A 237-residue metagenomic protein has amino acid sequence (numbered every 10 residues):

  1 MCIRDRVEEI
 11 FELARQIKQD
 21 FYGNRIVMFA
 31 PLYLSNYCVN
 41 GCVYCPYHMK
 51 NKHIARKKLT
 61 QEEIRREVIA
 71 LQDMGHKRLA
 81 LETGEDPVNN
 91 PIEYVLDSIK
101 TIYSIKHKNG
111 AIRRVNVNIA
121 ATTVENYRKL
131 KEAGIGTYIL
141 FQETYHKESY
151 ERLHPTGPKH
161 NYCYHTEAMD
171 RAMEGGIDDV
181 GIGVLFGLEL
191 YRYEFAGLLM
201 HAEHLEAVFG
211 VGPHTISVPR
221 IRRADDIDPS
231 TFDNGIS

Functional and structural regions predicted by a protein language model:
M1-I3: Short, small-residue-biased leader/transition segments that mark boundaries at the very start of proteins
D20-G23, V27-E63: Canonical Radical SAM [4Fe-4S] cluster-binding loop centered on the CxxxCxxC motif and its immediate flanking residues
F29-L32, K52, L79-E93, R223: Glycine-rich, proline-tolerant flexible connector loops at the mouths of alpha/beta enzymes
P31-Y33, G84-D86, N118-V124, E143-Y145 (+2 more regions): Active-site beta-loop-alpha junctions enriched in small/polar residues
C42, R78-L79, I92-V184: Radical SAM/AdoMet-radical enzyme domain recognition
M49-A80, T101: Conserved alpha-helical substructure of the radical SAM core
K50-K58, V88-E93, Y150-Y162, D228-G235: Glycine-rich tight-turn/loop motif centered on a GG-T
T83, T137, C163-I227: Conserved C-terminal portion of the radical SAM core fold that forms the substrate/S-adenosylmethionine-binding
